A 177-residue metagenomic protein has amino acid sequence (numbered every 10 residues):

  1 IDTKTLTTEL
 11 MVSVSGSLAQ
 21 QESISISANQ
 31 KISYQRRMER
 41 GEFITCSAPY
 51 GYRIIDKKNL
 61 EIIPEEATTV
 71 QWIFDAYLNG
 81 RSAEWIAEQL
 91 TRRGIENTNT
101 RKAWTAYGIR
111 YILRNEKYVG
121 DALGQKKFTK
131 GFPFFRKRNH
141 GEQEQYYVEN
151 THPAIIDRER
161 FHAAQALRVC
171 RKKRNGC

Functional and structural regions predicted by a protein language model:
I1-C177: Conserved catalytic breakage-reunion loop centered on the nucleophilic residue
